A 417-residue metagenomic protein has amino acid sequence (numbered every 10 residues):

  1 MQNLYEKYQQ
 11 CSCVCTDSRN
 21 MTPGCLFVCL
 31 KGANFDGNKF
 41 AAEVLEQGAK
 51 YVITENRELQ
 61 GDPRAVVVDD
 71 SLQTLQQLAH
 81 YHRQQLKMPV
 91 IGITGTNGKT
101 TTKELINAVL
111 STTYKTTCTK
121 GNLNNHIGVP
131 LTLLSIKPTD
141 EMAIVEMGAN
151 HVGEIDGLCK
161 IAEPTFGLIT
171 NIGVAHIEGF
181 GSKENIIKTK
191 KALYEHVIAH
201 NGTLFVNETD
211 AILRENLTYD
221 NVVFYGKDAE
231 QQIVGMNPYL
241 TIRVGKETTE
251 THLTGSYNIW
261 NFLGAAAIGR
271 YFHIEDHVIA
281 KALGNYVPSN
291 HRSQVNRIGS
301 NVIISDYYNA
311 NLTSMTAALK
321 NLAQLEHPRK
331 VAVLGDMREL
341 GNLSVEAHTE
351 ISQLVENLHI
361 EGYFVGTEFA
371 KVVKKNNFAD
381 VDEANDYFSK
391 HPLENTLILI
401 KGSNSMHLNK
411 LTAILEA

Functional and structural regions predicted by a protein language model:
M1-Q77, Y81, T254, A323-H327 (+2 more regions): N-terminal leader/targeting and accessory segments in enzymes
C25, V44, L78, I93 (+11 more regions): Residue-level signal for inorganic ion chemistry
G32-F35, P288-S289, Y307-N377, S403: Active-site beta-alpha connecting loops in nucleotide-dependent enzymes
A41, I155, Y194, L319 (+1 more regions): Generic hydrophobic/aromatic pocket-lining and core-packing "Φ" positions
L45, T54-D62, L168-V302, H327-P328 (+3 more regions): Acidic, Mg2+-coordinating active-site environments of NTP-dependent enzymes
T74-E208, I212-N221, G269, D386-S389 (+2 more regions): Phosphate-binding loop of NTP-binding sites
I93, N290-R292, S405, N409-L411: ATP-dependent carboxylate/acyl-activation modules
N377, T396-A413: Peripheral docking tails and interdomain loops at the edges of cofactor- or intermediate-handling domains
